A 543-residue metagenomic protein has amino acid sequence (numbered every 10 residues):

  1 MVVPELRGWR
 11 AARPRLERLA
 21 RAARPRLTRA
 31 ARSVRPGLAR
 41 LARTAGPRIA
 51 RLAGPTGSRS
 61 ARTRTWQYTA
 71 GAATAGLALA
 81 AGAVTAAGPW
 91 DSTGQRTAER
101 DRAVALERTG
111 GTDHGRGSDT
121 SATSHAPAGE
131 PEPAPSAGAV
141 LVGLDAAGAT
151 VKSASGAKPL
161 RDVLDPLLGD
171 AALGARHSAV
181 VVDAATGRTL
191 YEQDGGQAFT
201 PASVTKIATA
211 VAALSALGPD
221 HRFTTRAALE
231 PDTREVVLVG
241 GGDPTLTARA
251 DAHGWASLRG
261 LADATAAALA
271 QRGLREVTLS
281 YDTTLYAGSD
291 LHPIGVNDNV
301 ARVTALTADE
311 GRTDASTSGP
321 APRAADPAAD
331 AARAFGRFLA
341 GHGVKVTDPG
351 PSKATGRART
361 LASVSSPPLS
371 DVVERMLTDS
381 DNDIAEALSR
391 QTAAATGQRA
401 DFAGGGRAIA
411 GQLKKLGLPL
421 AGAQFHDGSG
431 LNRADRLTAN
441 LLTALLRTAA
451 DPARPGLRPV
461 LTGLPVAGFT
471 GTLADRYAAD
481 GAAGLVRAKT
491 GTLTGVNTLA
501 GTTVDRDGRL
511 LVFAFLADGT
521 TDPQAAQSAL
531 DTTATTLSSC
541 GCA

Functional and structural regions predicted by a protein language model:
M1-T44: N-terminal targeting leaders characterized by basic, low-complexity, disordered sequences that direct proteins
A53-T120, S539, A543: Hydrophobic single-pass membrane-targeting/anchoring helices
G110-A185, T189-Q197, A264-G273: Beta-lactamase-like hydrolase cores
G187, P201-P219, L306, A334-L339 (+2 more regions): Active-site SXXK
A216-P231, G343-P351, L457-V460: Short, well-structured active-site flanking segments
T225-A331, L369-G406: Active-site-adjacent helix/loop patches that line small-molecule binding or acyl-intermediate pockets
G311-R458: A small/polar active-site loop signature that marks catalytic segments
A393-A543: Small-residue-rich helix-loop
